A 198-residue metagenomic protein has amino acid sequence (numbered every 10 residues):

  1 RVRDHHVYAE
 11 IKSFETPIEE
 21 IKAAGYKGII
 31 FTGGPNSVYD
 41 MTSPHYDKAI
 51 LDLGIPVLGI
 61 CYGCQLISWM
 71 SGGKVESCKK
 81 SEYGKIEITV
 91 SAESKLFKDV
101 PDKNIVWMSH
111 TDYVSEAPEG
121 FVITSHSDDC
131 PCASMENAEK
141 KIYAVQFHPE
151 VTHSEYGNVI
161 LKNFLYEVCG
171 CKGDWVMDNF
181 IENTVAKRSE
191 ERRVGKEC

Functional and structural regions predicted by a protein language model:
R1-F31, P35-M41, H45-Y46, L51-L53 (+2 more regions): RNA-binding accessory domains that recognize and position tRNA/RNA substrates
C61: Conserved G/P- and acidic residue-centered "switch" motifs that form tight phosphate/ATP-binding loops in soluble
